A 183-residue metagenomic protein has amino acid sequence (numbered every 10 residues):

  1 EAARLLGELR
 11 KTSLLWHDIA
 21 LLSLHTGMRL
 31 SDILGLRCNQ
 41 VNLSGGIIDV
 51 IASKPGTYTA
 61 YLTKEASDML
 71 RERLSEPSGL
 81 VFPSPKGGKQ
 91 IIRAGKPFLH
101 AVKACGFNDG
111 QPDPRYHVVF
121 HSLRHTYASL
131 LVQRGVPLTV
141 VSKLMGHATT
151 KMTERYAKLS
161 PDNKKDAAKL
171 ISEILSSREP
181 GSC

Functional and structural regions predicted by a protein language model:
E1-L30, L34, S44, P55-G56 (+2 more regions): Basic, Lys/Arg- and aromatic-enriched nucleic-acid-binding interface segment
R4-H17, T26, A60, D68 (+3 more regions): Short, basic (Lys/Arg/His-rich) helix/loop patches that form interaction surfaces in the mid-to-C-terminal regions
L22-S23, L36, L130-L131, L144 (+1 more regions): Short alpha-helical segment immediately N-terminal to, or the first helix within, an HTH/HTH-like DNA-binding domain
G45, S78, S84-G88, K169-C183: C-terminal secondary-structure termini that scaffold catalytic or DNA-interacting sites
I47, T59-Y61: Well-ordered beta-strand positions in beta-sheet-rich domains
I51-P55, L138, M145-L170: Catalytic-site neighborhood detector that most strongly recognizes the C-terminal catalytic loop/helix of tyrosine
T57-T59, G88-K89: Short, mixed charged/polar active-site loops that provide acid/base catalysis or chelate metal/phosphate cofactors
